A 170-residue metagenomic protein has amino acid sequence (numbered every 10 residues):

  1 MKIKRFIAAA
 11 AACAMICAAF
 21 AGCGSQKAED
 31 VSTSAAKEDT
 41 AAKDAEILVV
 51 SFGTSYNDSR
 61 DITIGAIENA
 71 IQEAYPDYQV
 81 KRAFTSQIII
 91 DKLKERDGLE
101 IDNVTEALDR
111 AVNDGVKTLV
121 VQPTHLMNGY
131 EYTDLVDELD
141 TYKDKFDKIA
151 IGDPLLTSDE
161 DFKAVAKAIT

Functional and structural regions predicted by a protein language model:
M1-K2: N-terminal secretory signal peptides that target proteins for export/translocation
R5-C13: Sec-dependent N-terminal signal peptides
C13-I16, A45: Short linear sequence motifs
I16-C17, I64: Hydrophobic alpha-helical membrane context
A18-G22: C-terminal motif of bacterial Sec signal peptides marking the signal peptidase cleavage site
S25-T170: Active-site-proximal alpha-helix that buttresses catalytic centers in soluble enzyme cores
